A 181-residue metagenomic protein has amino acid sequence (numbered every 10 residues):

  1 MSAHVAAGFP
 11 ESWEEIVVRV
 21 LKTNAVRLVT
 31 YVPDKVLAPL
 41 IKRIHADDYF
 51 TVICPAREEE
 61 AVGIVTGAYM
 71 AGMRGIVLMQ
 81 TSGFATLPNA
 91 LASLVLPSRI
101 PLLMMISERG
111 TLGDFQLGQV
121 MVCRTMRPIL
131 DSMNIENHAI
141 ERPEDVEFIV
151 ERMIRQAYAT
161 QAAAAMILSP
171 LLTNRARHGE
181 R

Functional and structural regions predicted by a protein language model:
M1-R181: Thiamine diphosphate
